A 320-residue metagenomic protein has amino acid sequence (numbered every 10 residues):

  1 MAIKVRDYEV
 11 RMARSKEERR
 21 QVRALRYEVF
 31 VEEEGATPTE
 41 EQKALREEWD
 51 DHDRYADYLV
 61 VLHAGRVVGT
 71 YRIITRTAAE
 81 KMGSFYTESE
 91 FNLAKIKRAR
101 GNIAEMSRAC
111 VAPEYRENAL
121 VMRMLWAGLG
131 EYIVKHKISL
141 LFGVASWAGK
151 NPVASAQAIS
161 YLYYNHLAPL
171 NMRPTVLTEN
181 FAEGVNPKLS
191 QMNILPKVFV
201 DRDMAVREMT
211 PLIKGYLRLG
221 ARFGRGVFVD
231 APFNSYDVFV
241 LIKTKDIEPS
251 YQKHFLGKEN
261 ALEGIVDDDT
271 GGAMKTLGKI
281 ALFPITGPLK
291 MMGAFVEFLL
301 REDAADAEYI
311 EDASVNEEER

Functional and structural regions predicted by a protein language model:
A2-R76: Short amphipathic alpha-helix that is part of the acyltransferase structural core
D53-Y55, N234-D237: A short, glycine/Asx- and small/polar-enriched loop/turn that sits immediately N-terminal to a beta-strand
R76-R222, V227-S235: Acyl-donor binding region in acyl/amide transferases
S235-I247: C-terminal "cap" of GNAT-fold acetyltransferases
I247-T270: Non-heme Fe(II)/2-oxoglutarate
D269-D306: A hydrophobic membrane-anchoring feature enriched in long, contiguous, low-charge segments that mark signal-anchor
A307-R320: Long, low-complexity, intrinsically disordered segments
